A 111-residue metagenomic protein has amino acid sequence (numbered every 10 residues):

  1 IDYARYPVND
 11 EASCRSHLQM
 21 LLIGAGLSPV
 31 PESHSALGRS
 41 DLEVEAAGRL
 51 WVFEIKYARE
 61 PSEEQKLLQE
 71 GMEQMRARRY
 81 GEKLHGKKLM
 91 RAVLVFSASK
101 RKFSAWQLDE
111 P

Functional and structural regions predicted by a protein language model:
I1-P31: Acidic-basic catalytic patches of nuclease active cores, encompassing PD-(D/E)XK and other metal-cofactor nuclease
I1-P7, E32, E82, A105 (+1 more regions): ATP-dependent helicase/translocase motor core
A12, S16, M20, L50-F53 (+2 more regions): Feature representing long, continuous alpha-helical segments
L18, L42-V44, G48-P61, R78: Conserved catalytic cores of phosphodiester-cleaving nucleases, focusing on short active-site segments
Q19-L27, M72-R91: Metal-dependent nuclease catalytic cores in nucleic-acid-processing enzymes, especially RNase H-like/related
L21-G48: Active-site metal-binding core of divalent-cation-utilizing nuclease and nuclease-like domains
Y57-A77, G81: Mg2+/Mn2+-dependent nuclease catalytic core
K83, K87-P111: Domain-level recognition of nuclease-like catalytic cores that cleave nucleotide substrates
